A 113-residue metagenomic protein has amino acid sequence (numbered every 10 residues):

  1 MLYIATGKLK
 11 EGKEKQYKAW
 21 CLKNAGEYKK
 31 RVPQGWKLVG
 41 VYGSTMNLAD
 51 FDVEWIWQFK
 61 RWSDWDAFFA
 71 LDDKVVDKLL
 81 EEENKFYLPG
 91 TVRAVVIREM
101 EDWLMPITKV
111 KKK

Functional and structural regions predicted by a protein language model:
M1, M46-A49: Short, flexible turn/loop "capping" segments at secondary-structure junctions
M1-K8, E54: Active-site-flanking beta-strand signature of metal-NTP-handling nucleotidyl enzymes and homologous cyclase-like
A5-T6, V95-M100: Short amphipathic
L9-W20: Short, surface-exposed ligand-recognition loops at beta-strand->loop->(often short) alpha-helix junctions that present
K23-V39, L48-A49, I56-I97: An amphipathic, aromatic/His-enriched active-site/gating alpha helix that lines ligand/cofactor pockets
A49-V53, L104-I107: Short, solvent-exposed polar/charged micro-motifs at secondary-structure junctions
R98-K113: Acidic/histidine-enriched, glycine/proline-rich intrinsically disordered or flexible terminal extensions
